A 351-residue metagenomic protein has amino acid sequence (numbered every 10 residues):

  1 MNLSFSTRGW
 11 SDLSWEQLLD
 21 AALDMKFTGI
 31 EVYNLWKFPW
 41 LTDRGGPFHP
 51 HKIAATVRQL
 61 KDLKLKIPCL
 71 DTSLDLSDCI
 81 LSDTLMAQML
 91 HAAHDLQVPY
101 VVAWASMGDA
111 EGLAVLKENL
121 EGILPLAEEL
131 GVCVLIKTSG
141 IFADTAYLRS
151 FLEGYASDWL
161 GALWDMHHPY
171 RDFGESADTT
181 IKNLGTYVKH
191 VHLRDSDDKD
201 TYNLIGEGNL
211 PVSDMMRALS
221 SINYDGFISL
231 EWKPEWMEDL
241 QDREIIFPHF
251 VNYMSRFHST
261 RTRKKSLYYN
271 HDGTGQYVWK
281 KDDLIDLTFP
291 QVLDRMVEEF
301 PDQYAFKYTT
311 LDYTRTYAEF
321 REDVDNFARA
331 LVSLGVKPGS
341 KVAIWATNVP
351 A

Functional and structural regions predicted by a protein language model:
M1-T7, D12-G29, K61-L63, H94 (+2 more regions): Histidine-acidic metal/acid-base catalytic patches
G9-S11, N34-W36, S73-L76, A105-D109 (+4 more regions): Active-site-proximal loop/turn and secondary-structure-junction residues that shape catalytic pockets, frequently
Q17, Q59-K66, D75-A162, R171: Active-site acidic/histidine proton-transfer and metal-coordination neighborhood in alpha/beta enzyme cores
E31, C69, V102, L135 (+2 more regions): Conserved beta-strand positions in the central sheet of alpha/beta enzyme cores
E31-V57, G108-E111: Glycine-rich, proline-tolerant flexible connector loops at the mouths of alpha/beta enzymes
R263-L287: Flexible, non-catalytic linker and terminal segments flanking ANL/adenylate-forming cores
L284-A305, E322: A short N-terminal helical cap/helix-turn-helix that marks the beginning of AMP-binding/adenylate-forming
D302-P350: Conserved AMP-binding/adenylate-forming core of the ANL superfamily
